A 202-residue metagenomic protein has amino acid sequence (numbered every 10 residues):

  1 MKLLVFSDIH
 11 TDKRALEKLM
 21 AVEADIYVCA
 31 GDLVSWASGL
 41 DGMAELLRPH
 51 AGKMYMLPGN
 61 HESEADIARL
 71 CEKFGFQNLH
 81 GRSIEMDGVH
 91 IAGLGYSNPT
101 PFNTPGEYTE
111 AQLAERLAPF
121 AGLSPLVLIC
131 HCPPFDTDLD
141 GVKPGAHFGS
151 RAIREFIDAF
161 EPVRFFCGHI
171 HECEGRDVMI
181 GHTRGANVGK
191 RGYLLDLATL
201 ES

Functional and structural regions predicted by a protein language model:
M1-L4: Extreme N-terminal starter segment of soluble prokaryotic enzymes
F6-M86, G189-R191: Core catalytic region of metal-dependent phosphoesterases/phosphodiesterases, especially metallo-beta-lactamase-like
D8, Y27, D32, G59 (+6 more regions): Divalent metal-coordination and catalytic microenvironments
H10-A15, V34-S38, N60-I67, P99-F102 (+3 more regions): Active-site environment of divalent metal-dependent phosphoester hydrolases
T11, E62-A152: Conserved catalytic scaffold of divalent metal-dependent phosphoesterases
A15, R69, S83-D87, T104 (+4 more regions): Binuclear metal-dependent phosphoesterase catalytic core
A24, G52, P125, S150-C167: Proline-aspartate-enriched helix->loop->beta-strand connector
L46-A51, A121-G122, I157-F160, I180: Short, conserved loop/helix-junction motifs that constitute active-site signature segments in enzyme catalytic cores
